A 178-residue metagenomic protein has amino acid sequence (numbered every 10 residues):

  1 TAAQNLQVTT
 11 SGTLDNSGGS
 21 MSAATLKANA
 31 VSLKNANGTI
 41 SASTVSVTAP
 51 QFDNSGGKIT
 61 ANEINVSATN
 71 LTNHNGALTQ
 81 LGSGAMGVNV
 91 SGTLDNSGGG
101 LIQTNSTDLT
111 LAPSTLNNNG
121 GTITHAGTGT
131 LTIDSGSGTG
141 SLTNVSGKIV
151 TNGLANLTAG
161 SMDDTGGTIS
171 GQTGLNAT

Functional and structural regions predicted by a protein language model:
T1, L14-M21, K34-I40, D53-T60 (+5 more regions): Short, T/G/N/S-enriched strand-turn elements that build extracellular solenoid repeat scaffolds
Q4-G12, A24-V31, S43-P50, N62-L71 (+8 more regions): Well-ordered beta-strand segments characteristic of repetitive beta-sheet solenoids
